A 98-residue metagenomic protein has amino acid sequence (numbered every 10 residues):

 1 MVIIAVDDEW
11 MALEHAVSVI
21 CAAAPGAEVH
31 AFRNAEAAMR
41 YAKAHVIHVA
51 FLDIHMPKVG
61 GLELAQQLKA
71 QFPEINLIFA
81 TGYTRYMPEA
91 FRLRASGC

Functional and structural regions predicted by a protein language model:
M1, A27, I75: Switch/coupling loops of ABC transporter nucleotide-binding domains
M1-M11, A16, I20, A50: Conserved acidic segment of CheY-like receiver
A5, A31, F79-A80: Conserved SAM-binding loop
S18-A23, Y41: Alpha-helical interaction/dimerization surfaces of two-component signaling modules
A22-P25, Q71-F72: Short helix-capping segments at alpha-helix termini
G26-R33, Y41: Short hydrophobic/Thr-rich beta-strand motif most characteristic of the beta2 strand and flanking loop of CheY-like
A35-C98: CheY-like receiver
